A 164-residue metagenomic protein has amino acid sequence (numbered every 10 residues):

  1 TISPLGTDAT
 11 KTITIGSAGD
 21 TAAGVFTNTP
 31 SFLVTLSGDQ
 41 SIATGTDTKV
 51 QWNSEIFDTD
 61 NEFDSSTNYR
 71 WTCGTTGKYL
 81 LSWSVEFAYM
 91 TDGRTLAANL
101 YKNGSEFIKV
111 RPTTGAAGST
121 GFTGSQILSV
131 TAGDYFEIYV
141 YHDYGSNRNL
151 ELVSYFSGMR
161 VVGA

Functional and structural regions predicted by a protein language model:
T1-T27, Y144: Beta-strand-rich receptor-binding modules of extracellular spikes/adhesins
G24-A164: Extracellular jelly-roll beta-sandwich "head" domains, especially the C-terminal globular C1q domain
